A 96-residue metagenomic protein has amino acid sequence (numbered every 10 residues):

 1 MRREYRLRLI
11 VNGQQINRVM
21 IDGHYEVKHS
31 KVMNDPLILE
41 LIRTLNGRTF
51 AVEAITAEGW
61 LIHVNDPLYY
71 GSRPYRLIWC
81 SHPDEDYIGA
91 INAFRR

Functional and structural regions predicted by a protein language model:
M1-R96: Ribonuclease/tRNase effector modules and their secretory precursors
